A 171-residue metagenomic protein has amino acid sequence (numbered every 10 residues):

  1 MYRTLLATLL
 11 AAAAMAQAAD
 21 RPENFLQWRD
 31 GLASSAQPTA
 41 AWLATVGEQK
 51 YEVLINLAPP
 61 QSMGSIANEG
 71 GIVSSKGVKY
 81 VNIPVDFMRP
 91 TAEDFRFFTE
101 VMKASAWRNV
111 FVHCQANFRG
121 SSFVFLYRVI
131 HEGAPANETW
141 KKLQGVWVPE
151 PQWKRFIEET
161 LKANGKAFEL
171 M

Functional and structural regions predicted by a protein language model:
M1-L6: Bacterial N-terminal signal peptides that target proteins for export
T8-A18: Hydrophobic h-region of N-terminal signal peptides that target proteins for export in Gram-negative bacteria
A16-F111, F125-M171: Cys-dependent protein tyrosine phosphatase-like superfamily
V110-S121: A phosphate-binding catalytic loop at a beta-strand-loop-alpha-helix junction that coordinates phosphoryl groups
